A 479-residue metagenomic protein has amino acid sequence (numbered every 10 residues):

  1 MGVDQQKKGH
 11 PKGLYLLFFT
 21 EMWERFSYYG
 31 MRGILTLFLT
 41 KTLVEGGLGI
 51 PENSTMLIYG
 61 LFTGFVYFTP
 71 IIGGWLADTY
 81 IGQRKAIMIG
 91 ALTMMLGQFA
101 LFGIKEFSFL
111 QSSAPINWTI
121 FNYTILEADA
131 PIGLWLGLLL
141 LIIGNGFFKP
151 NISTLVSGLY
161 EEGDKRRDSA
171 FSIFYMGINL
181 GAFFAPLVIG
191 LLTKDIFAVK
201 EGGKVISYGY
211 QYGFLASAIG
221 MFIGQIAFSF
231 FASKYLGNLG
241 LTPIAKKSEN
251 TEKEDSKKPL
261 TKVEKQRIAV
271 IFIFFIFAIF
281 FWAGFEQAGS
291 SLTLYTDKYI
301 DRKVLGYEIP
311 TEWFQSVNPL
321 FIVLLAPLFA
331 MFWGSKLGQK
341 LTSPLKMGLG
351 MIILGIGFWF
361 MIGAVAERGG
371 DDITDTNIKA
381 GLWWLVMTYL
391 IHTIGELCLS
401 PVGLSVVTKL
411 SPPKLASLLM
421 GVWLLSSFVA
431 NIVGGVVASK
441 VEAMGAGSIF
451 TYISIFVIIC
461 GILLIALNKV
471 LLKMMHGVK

Functional and structural regions predicted by a protein language model:
M1-L16, F121, E161-S172, G177 (+4 more regions): Intracellular loop-helix junctions on the cytosolic face of multi-pass helical membrane proteins
G33, F68-I72, G103, L180-I196 (+3 more regions): A gly/Pro-rich, aromatic-decorated transmembrane alpha-helix motif that marks the paired, flexible gating helices
G33-M56, A288-E312: Short amphipathic helix-loop junctions that connect adjacent transmembrane helices in Major Facilitator Superfamily/SLC
M56-D78, F183-A185, S316-F329: Central cavity-lining transmembrane alpha-helices of secondary-active solute carriers, predominantly the Major
F68, F230, Y307-Q339, G350-F358: Transmembrane alpha-helices of Major Facilitator/SLC transporters
T79-M94, S335-I352, V478: Cytoplasmic membrane-interface "Motif A"-like loop-to-helix N-cap segments of 12-TM Major Facilitator Superfamily
G90-D129, I352-T374: C-terminal ends and interior cores of transmembrane alpha-helices in multi-pass membrane transporters/permeases
G97, S112-N151, D371-C398: Hydrophobic core of transmembrane alpha-helices in multi-pass small-molecule transporters, especially MFS/SLC-type
